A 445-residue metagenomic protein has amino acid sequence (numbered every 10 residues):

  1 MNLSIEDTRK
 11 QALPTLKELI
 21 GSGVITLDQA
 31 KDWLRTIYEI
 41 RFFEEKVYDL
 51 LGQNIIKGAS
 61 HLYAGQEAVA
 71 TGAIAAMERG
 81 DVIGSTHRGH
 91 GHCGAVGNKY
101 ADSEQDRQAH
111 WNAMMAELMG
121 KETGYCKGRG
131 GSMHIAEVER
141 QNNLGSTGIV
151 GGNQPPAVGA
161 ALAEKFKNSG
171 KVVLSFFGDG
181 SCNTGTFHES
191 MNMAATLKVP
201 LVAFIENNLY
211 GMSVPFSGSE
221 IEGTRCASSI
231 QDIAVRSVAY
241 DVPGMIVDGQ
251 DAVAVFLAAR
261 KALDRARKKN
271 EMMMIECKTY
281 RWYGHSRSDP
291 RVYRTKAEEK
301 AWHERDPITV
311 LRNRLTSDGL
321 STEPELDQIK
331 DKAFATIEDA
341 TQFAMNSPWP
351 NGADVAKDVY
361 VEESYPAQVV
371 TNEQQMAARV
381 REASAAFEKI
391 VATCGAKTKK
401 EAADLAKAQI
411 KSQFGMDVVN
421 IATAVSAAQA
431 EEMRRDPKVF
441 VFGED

Functional and structural regions predicted by a protein language model:
M1-V69, W282-Y283, S288-D445: Conserved acidic/glycine
E45-Y48, I55-L197, P215, E220-A234 (+1 more regions): Cofactor-binding active-site loop characterized by glycine-rich and histidine/acidic residues
H61, G84, V202-F204, I246-D248 (+6 more regions): Structured core elements
H90-G91, N208-L209, D251, K278-G284 (+2 more regions): Glycine-rich beta-alpha junction loops
L162-K171, R225-K261, H303-D331: Conserved thiamine diphosphate
L197-S219, A422: A short, conserved beta-to-alpha structural element at the edge of catalytic cores that scaffolds binding
S217-V238, R281-T295, A301-E304: Flexible glycine/proline-rich, aromatic-decorated loop/lid segments
D264-E276: Long, amphipathic alpha-helical stalk/connector segments used for oligomerization, subunit docking, or mechanical
